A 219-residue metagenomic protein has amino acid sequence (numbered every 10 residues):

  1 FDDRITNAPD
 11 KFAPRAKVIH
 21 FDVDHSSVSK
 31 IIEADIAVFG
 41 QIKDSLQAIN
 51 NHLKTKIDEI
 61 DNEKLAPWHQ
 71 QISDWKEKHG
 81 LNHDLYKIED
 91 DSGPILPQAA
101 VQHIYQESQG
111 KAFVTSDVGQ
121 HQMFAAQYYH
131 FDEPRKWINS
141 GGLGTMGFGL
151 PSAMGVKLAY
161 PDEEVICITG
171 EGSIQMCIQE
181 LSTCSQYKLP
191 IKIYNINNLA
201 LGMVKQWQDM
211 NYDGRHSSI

Functional and structural regions predicted by a protein language model:
F1-Q71: Glycine-rich, acidic loop regions that bind phosphate or pyrophosphate groups
D10-F12, V28-I31, A37-F39, K43-I49 (+1 more regions): Thiamine diphosphate
F21, S45, I49-E59, W75-K78 (+8 more regions): Change "in soluble alpha/beta enzymes" to "in soluble alpha/beta proteins
F21-V23, S116, G170-E171, I196: Active-site flanking residues adjacent to catalytic metal/cofactor-binding acidic residues
F39-K43, Q47, E59-S73, D91-Q98 (+5 more regions): Electropositive phosphate-/nucleotide-binding environments in soluble metabolic enzymes
S73-V156: Active-site diphosphate/adenylate-binding microenvironment
